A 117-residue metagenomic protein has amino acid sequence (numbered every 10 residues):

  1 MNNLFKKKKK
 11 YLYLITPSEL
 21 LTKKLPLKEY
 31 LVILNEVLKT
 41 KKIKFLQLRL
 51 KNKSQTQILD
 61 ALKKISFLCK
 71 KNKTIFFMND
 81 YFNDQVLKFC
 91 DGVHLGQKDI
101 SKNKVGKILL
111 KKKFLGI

Functional and structural regions predicted by a protein language model:
M1-I100, K107-I117: Conserved N-terminal beta1-alpha1 strand-loop-helix module at the mouth
